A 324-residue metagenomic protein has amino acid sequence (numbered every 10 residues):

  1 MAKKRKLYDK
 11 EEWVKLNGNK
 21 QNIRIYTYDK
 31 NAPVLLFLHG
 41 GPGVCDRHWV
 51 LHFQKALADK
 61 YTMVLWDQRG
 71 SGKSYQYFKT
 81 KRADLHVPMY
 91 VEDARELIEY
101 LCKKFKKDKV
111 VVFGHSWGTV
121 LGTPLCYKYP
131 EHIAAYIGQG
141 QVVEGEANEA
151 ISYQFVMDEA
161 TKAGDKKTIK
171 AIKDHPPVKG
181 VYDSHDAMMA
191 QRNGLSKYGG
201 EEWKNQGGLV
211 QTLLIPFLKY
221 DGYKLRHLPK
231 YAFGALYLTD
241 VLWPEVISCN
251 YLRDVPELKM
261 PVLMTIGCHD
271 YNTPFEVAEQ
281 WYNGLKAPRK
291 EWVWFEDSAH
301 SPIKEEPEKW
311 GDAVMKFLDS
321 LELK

Functional and structural regions predicted by a protein language model:
C45-Q54: The serine-hydrolase catalytic nucleophile loop
L57-Q76: Conserved alpha/beta-hydrolase
M89-K109, P124: Conserved acidic catalytic loop of the alpha/beta-hydrolase fold
K107-A150: Conserved hydrolase catalytic core segment
I133-K179: A catalytic-pocket lid/entrance helix-loop region that shapes and gates access to the active site across common
E159, A163-R253, M260: Alpha/beta-hydrolase
L258, M264-I266: Short beta-strand/loop motif that positions the catalytic acidic residue of the alpha/beta-hydrolase fold
S298-P307, G311: Catalytic histidine-centered segment of alpha/beta-hydrolase-like enzymes
